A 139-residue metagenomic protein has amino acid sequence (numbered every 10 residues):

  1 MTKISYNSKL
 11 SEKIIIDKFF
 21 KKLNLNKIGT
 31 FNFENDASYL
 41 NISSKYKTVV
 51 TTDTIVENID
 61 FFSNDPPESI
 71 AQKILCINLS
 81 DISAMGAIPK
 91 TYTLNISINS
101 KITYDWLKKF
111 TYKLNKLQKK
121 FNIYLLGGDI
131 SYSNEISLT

Functional and structural regions predicted by a protein language model:
M1-P66, M85, L94-N95, L117 (+1 more regions): Extreme N-terminal cap/leader segments of soluble proteins
G29-N32, N78, G128-I130: Short beta-strand
I55, P89-T139: Glycine-rich anion-binding loops of enzyme active sites
S63, P67-A71, N99, T103: Short secondary-structure transition/capping motifs
P67-T91, Y112-K120: Small-aliphatic-rich amphipathic alpha-helix that forms the alpha element of a beta-alpha
